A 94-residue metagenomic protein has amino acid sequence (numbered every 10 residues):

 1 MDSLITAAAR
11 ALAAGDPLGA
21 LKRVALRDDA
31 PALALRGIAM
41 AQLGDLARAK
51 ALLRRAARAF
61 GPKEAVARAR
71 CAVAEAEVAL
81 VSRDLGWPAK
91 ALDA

Functional and structural regions predicted by a protein language model:
G15-D16, G61-A65: Short coil/turn linkers that connect adjacent helices within long alpha-helical scaffolds, especially alpha-solenoid
A20, A49, P88-A91: Single-residue signature of alpha-solenoid repeat helices
L21, D28, R54-F60, D93-A94: Amphipathic alpha-helical segments of tetratricopeptide repeats
